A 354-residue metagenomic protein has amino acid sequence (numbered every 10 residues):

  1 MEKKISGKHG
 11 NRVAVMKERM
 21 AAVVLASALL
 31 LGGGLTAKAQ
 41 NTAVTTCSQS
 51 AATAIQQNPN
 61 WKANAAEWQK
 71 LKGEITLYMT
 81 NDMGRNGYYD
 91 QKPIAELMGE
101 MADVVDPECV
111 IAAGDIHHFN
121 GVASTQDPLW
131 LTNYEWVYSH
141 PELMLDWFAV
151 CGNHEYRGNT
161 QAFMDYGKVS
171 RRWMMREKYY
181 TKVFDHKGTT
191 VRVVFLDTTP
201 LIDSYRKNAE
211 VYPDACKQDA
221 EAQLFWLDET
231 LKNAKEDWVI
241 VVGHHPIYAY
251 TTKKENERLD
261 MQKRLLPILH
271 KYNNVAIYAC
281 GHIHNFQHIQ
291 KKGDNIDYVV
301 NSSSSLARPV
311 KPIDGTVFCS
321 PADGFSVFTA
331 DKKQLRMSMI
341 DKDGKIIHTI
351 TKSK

Functional and structural regions predicted by a protein language model:
M1-M16: N-terminal secretory signal peptides that target proteins for export/translocation
V23-G32: Bacterial N-terminal signal peptides
A37-A39: Boundary at the C-terminal end of the N-terminal hydrophobic targeting segment
N41-P128: N-terminal active-site segment of His-dependent metallophosphoesterases
T46-N64, G121-W238, K254-I277, I283-S338: Extended active-site neighborhood of metal-dependent phosphoesterases/phosphodiesterases
L77-M79, V110-A112, A149, V241 (+1 more regions): Residue-level marker for buried hydrophobic side chains located in beta-strands that build the well-ordered beta-sheet
D82, G114-D115, G152-N153, L196 (+2 more regions): Active-site glycine-centered loops adjacent to acidic/histidine catalytic or metal-binding residues that shape
G344-I346: Residue-level signal for glycine
